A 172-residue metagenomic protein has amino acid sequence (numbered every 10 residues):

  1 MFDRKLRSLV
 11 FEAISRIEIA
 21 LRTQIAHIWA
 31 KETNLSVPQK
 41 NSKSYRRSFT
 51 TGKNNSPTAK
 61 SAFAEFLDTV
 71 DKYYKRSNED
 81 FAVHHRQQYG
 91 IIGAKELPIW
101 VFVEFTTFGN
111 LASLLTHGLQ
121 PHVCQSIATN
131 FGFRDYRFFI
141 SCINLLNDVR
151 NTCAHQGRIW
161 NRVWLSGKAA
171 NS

Functional and structural regions predicted by a protein language model:
M1-S172: Long, contiguous internal "core" modules enriched in hydrophobic/ aromatic residues
